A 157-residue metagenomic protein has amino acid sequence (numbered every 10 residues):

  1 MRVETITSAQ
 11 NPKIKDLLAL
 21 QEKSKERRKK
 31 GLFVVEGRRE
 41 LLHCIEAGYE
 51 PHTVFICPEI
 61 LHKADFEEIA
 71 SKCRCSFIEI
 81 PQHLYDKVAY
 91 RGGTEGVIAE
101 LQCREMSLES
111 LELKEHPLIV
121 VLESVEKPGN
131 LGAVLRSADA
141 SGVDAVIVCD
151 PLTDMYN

Functional and structural regions predicted by a protein language model:
M1-F66, L152: Boundary-proximal intrinsically disordered activation/regulatory segments immediately upstream of a helical core
L32, H52-V54, S76-I78, E95-A99 (+2 more regions): Structural motif
G37, A99, A138: Residue-level signal for inorganic ion chemistry
E46, M106, L111-N157: RNA substrate-binding interface of SAM-dependent RNA methyltransferases
G48, E59-S76, L108-P117: Short, glycine- and charge-enriched coil/turn segments that flank and shape catalytic ligand pockets
K72-Y90: A glycine-rich helix N-cap at a beta->alpha junction
Y90-H116: Acidic/glycine-rich phosphate/pyrophosphate-binding loops and surrounding catalytic core that coordinate Mg2+
